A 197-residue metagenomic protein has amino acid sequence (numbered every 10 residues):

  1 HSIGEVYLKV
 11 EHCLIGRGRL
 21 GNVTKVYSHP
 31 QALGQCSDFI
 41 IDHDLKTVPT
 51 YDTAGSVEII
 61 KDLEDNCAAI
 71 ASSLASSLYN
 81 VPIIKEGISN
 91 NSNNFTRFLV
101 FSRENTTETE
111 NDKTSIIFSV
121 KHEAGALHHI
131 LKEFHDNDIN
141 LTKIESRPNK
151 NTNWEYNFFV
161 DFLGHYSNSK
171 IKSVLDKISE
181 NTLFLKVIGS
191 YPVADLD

Functional and structural regions predicted by a protein language model:
H1-D197: Domain-level signature for soluble enzymes in the chorismate/prephenate branch of the shikimate pathway
